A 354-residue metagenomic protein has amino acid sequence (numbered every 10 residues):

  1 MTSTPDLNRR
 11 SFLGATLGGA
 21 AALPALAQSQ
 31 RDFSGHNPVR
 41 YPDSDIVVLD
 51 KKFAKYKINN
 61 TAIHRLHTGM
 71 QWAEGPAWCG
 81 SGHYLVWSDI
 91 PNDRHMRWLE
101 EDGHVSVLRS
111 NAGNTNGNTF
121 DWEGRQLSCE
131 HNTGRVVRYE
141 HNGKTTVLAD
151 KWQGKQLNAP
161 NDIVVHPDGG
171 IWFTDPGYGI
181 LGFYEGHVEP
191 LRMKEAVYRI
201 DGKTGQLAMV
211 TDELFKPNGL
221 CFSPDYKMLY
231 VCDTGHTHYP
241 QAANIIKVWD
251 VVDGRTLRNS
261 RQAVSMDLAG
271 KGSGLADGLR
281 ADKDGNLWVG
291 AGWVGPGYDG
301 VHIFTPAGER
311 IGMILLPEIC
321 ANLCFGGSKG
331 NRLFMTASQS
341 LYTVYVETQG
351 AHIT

Functional and structural regions predicted by a protein language model:
T2-A20: N-terminal secretory signal peptides and thylakoid transit peptides that target proteins across membranes
R31-T61, I353: Blade/loop signatures of beta-propeller domains
Y56-T68, H104-N111, N142-G154, Y198-K216 (+2 more regions): Blade-edge beta-strand/turn elements of extracellular beta-propeller and related beta-sheet repeat scaffolds
T68-Y84, N111-E130, R135, Q153-I171 (+7 more regions): Beta-rich, blade/repeat-based domains predominating in secreted/periplasmic proteins but also intracellular
I90-P91, N132, L181-K194, H238-N244 (+1 more regions): Short, solvent-exposed loop/turn segments at conserved positions within beta-propeller repeat blades
R94-M96, R135-V137, A196-Y198, I245-K247 (+2 more regions): A short loop-to-beta-strand structural motif that recurs across blades of beta-propeller domains
W249-R255, V346-A351: Short loop/turn segments immediately following beta-strands, especially the blade-tip and inter-blade linker loops
G326-T354: Blade-level signature of beta-propeller repeat domains, shared across WD40, Kelch, NHL, RCC1 and BNR/Asp-box propellers
